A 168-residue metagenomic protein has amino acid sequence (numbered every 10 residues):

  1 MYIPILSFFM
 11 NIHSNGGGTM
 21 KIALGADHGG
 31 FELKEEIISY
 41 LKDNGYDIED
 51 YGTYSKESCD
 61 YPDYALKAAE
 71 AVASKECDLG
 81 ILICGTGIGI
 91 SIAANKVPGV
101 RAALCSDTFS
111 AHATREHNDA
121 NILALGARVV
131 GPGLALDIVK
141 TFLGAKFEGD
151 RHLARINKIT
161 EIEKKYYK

Functional and structural regions predicted by a protein language model:
M1-T19: Short, Lys/Arg-enriched N-terminal segments with co-localized hydrophobic residues within the first ~10-30 amino acids
A23-D43: Glycine-rich phosphate/diphosphate-binding loop of Rossmann-like nucleotide-binding domains
A23-G25, G29, T108-K168: C-terminal binding/interaction regions
E35-I38, I92-K96, L136: Short amphipathic alpha-helical segments
D47-S58: A short beta-strand-loop structural module common to alpha/beta enzyme folds
Y64-L104: Helix-adjacent hinge/juxtasegments
